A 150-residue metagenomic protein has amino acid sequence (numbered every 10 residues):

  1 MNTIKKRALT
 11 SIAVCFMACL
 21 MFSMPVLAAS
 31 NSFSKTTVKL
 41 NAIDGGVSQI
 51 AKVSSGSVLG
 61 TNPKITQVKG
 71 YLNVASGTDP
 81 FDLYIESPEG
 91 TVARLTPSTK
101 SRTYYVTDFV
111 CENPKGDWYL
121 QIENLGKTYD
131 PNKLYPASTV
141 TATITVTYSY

Functional and structural regions predicted by a protein language model:
N2-I12: Bacterial N-terminal signal peptides that target proteins for export
I12-M21: Bacterial N-terminal signal peptides
S23-S30: Sec/Tat signal peptide C-region and signal peptidase I cleavage site
F33, T37, N41-L59, T103: Short beta-strands within extracellular/lumenal beta-sheet-rich domains
T61-A75: A short beta-strand element within beta-rich, extracytoplasmic domains of secreted/secretory-pathway proteins
Q67, V110-P131: Noncatalytic modules at the cell exterior or secretory-pathway interfaces, chiefly beta-strand-rich lectin/adhesion
G70, Y84-I85, K127-Y150: Exposed low-complexity, polar/acidic, P/S/T/G-rich flexible segments that act as propeptides, protease-susceptible
G77-R94: Short, surface-exposed beta-strand/strand-loop-strand elements in extracellular ectodomains
